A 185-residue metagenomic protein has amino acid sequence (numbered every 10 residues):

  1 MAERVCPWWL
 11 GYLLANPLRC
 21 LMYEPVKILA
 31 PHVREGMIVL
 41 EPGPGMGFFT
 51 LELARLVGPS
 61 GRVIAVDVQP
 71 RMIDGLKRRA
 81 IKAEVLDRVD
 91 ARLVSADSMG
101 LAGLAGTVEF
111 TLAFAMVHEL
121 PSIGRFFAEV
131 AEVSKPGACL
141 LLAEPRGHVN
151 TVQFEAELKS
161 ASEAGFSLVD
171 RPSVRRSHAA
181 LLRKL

Functional and structural regions predicted by a protein language model:
R19-M37: Conserved alpha-helix/loop element of class I SAM-dependent methyltransferases that forms part of the SAM/SAH-binding
M37, D97-T111: A short acidic, Gly/Pro-enriched loop at the edge of an enzyme's catalytic core that lines a small-molecule cofactor
M37-G45: Conserved class I S-adenosyl-L-methionine
M46, E52-S98: Class I SAM-dependent methyltransferase SAM/SAH-binding core
V108-P121: A short SAM/SAH-binding and catalytic strip from SAM-dependent methyltransferases
G124-P136: A short glycine-rich, Lys/Arg-flanked "PGG" loop and its adjoining helix->strand segment in the class I
G137-E144: Conserved beta-strand signature within the Rossmann-like core of class I S-adenosyl-L-methionine
S173-L185: Core SAM-dependent methyltransferase catalytic element
